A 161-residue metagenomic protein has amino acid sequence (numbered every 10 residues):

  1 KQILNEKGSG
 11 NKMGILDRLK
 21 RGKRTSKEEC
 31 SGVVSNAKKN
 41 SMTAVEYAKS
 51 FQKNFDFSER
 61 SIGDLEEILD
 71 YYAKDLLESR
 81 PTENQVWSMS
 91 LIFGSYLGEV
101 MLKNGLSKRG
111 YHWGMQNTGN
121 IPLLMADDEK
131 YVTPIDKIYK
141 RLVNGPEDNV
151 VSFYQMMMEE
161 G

Functional and structural regions predicted by a protein language model:
K1-M13: Short, Lys/Arg-enriched N-terminal segments with co-localized hydrophobic residues within the first ~10-30 amino acids
G14-K23, K49-N54, Y111-M115, D148-G161: Acidic, serine/threonine-rich, charge-biased low-complexity segments in large eukaryotic scaffold/adaptor proteins
I15-W87: N-terminal low-complexity, intrinsically disordered segments
N84-Y139: Amphipathic protein-protein interaction modules
L123-G161: A recognition module on extended beta-rich or small alphabeta surfaces enriched in W/G with H and D/E
